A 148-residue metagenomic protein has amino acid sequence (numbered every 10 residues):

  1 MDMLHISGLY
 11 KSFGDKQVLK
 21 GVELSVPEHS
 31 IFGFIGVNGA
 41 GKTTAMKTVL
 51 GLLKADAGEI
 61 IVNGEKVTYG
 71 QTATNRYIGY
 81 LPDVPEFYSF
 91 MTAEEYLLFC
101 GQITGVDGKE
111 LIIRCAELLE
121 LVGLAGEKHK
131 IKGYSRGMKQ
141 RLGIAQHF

Functional and structural regions predicted by a protein language model:
K16-Q17, T72: Short coil-to-beta microelement around the adenine-binding A-loop and adjacent beta1/P-loop entry of ABC ATPase
V37-G41: Walker A (P-loop) phosphate-binding loop of ABC-type ATPase nucleotide-binding domains
L50: Helix-to-loop junction immediately C-terminal to a conserved catalytic motif
G58-Y69, A73-R76: Conserved ABC transporter NBD signature motif
L98, Q102, K109-G126: Conserved ABC ATPase "signature" region
I144: Hydrophobic anchor residue at the start of the ABC signature
